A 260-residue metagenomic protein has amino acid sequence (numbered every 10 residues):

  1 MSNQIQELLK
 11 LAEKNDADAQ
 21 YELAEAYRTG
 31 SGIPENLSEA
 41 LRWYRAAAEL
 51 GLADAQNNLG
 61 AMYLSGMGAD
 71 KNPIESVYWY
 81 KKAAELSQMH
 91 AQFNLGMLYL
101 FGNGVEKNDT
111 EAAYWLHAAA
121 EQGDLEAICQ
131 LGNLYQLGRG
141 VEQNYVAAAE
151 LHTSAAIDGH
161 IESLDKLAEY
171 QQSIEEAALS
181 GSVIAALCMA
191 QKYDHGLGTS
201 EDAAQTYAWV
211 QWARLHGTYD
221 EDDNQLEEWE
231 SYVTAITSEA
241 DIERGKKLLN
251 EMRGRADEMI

Functional and structural regions predicted by a protein language model:
M1-N3, L11, E169, S173-S180 (+1 more regions): Terminal, low-structured helical/coil segments at or just beyond the last alpha-helical repeat
E13-D16, T29-S31, N36, E49-L52 (+15 more regions): Short helix-capping/linker turns of helical repeat alpha-solenoids
A19, A55, A91, A127 (+3 more regions): The tetratricopeptide repeat
E22-T29, I33, N58-S65, A69 (+8 more regions): Hydrophobic face of amphipathic alpha-helices that form TPR/SEL1-like repeat modules and related alpha-solenoid
I184-C188, T206: Amphipathic alpha-helical protein-interaction segments enriched in hydrophobic
A190, E201-A203, V210: Predominantly extracellular beta-rich ligand-binding scaffolds that present long acidic/polar faces for carbohydrate
